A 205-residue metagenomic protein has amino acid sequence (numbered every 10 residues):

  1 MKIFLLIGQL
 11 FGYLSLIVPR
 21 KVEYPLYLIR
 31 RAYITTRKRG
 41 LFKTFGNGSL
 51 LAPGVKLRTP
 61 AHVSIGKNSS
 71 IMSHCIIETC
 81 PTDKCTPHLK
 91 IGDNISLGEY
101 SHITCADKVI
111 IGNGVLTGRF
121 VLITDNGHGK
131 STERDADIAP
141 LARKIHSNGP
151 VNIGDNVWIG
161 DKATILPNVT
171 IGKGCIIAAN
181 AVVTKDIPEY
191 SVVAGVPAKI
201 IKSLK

Functional and structural regions predicted by a protein language model:
M1-D125, P150-D155, I165, K173 (+2 more regions): Domain-scale signature associated with acetyltransferase and cell-envelope carbohydrate enzymes
G129-A139: Short, flexible, mixed-charge acidic loops at enzyme active sites
A139-V151: A short acidic, glycine-rich active-site loop that binds or catalyzes chemistry on phosphate/adenosine moieties
D161, L166-P167: Conserved beta-strand->loop/alpha-helix structural units within folded catalytic cores of enzymes with alpha/beta
T170: Nucleotide-sugar donor-binding/catalytic module of glycosyltransferases that assemble extracellular/cell-envelope
